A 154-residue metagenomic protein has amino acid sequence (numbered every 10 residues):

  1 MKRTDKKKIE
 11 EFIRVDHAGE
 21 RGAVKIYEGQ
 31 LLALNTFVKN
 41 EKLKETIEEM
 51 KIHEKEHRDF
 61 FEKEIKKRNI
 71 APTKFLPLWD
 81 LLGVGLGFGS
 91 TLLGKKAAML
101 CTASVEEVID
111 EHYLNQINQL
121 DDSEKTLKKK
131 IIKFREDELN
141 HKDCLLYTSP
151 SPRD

Functional and structural regions predicted by a protein language model:
M1-K7, A23-E48, K67, I109-H112 (+1 more regions): Helix-loop segments that flank and shape redox-cofactor active sites
K6-H17: Active-site flanking loop/helix segments enriched in acidic
D16-G19, A23, Q30-L31, L81-N140: Acidic/histidine-rich alpha-helical segments that form the ligand environment of transition-metal centers
E41-L78: Conserved alpha-helical segments that form or flank metal/cofactor-binding pockets of metalloenzymes
E56-D59, N140-L145: Secretory-pathway/luminal and periplasmic proteins that interact with or process carbohydrate-rich
K66-I70, F134-D137, S149: Small-residue-biased structural context
Y147-D154: Conserved small/polar residues in nucleotide/adenosyl-binding loops
